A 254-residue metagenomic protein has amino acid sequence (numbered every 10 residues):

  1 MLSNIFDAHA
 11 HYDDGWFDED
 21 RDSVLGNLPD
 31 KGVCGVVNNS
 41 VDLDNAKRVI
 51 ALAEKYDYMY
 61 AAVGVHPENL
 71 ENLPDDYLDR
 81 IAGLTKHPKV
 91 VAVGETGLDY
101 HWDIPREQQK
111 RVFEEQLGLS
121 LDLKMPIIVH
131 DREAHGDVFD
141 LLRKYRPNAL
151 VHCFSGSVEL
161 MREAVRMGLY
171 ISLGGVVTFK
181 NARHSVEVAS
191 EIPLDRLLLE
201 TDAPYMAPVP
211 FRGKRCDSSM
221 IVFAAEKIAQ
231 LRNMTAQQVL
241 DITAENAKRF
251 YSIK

Functional and structural regions predicted by a protein language model:
M1-K254: Mid-domain alpha/beta scaffold segments of enzyme catalytic cores
